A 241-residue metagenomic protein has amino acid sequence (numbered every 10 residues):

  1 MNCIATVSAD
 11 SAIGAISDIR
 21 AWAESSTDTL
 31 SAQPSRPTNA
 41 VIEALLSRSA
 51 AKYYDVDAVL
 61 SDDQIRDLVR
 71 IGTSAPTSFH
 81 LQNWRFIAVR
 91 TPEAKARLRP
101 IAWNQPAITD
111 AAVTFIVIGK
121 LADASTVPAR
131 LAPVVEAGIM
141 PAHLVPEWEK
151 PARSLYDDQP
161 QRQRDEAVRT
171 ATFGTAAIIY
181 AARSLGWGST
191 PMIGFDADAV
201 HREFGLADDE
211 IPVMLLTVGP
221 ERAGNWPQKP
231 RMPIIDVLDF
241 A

Functional and structural regions predicted by a protein language model:
M1-A241: Acidic, surface-exposed loops and disordered segments
